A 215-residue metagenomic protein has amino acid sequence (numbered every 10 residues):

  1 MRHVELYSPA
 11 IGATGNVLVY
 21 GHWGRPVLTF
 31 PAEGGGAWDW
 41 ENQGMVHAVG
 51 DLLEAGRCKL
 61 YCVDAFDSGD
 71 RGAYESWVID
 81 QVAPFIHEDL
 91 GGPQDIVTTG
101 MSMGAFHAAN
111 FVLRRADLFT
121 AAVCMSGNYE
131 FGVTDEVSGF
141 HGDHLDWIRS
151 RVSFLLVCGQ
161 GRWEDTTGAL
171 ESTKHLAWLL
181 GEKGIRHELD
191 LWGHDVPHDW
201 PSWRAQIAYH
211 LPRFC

Functional and structural regions predicted by a protein language model:
M1-C215: Non-catalytic cap/lid and distal C-terminal segments of serine-dependent acyl enzymes
